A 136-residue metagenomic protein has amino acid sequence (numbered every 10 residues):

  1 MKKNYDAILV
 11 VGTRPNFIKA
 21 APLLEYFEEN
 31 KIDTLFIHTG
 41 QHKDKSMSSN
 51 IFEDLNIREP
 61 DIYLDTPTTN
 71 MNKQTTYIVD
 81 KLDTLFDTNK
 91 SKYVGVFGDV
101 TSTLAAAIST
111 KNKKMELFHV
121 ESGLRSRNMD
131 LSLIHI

Functional and structural regions predicted by a protein language model:
M1-Q41: N-terminal subdomain of nucleotide-sugar transferases
D6, K92-Y93: Structural motif
V10, I37, V96-F97, V120: Structural motif
I32-Q74, K81: Conserved nucleotide-sugar phosphate-binding/catalytic loop shared by glycosyltransferases and other
V79-N89: Short, well-structured alpha-helical segments in soluble
G95-N112: An aromatic- and histidine-rich active-site surface loop
L117-S132: A short, histidine- and acid-enriched strand-loop-helix "catalytic/donor-clamping" loop that lines the nucleotide-sugar
I134-I136: Conserved small/polar residues in nucleotide/adenosyl-binding loops
